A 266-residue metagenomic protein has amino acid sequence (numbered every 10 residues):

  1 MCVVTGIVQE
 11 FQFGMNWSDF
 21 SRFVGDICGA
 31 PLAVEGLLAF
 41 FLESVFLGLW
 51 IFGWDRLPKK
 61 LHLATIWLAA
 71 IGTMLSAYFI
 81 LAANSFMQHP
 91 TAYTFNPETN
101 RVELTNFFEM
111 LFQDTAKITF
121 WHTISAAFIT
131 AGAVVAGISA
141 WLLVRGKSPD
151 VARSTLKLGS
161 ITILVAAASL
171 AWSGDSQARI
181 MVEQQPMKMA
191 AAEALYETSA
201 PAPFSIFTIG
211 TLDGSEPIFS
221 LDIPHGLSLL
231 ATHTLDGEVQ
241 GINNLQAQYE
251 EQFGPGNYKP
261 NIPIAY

Functional and structural regions predicted by a protein language model:
M1-Y266: Polytopic transmembrane helical bundles with strong interfacial aromatic enrichment
